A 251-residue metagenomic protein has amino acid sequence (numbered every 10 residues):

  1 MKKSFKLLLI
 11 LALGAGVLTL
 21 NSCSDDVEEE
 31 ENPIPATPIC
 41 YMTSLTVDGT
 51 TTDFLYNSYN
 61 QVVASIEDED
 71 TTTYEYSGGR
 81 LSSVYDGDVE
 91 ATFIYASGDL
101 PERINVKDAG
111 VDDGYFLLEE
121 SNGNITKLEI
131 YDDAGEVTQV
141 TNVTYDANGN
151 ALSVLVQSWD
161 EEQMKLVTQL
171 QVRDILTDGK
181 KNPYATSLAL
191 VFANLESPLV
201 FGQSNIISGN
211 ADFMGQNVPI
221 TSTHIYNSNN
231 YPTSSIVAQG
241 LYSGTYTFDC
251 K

Functional and structural regions predicted by a protein language model:
M1, L13, C23-D25: Intrinsic structural disorder
M1-L9: Bacterial N-terminal signal peptides that target proteins for export
L8-L13, V17: Sec-dependent N-terminal signal peptides
L18-S22: C-terminal motif of bacterial Sec signal peptides marking the signal peptidase cleavage site
D25-K251: Buried hydrophobic residues that stabilize the cores of well-folded domains
